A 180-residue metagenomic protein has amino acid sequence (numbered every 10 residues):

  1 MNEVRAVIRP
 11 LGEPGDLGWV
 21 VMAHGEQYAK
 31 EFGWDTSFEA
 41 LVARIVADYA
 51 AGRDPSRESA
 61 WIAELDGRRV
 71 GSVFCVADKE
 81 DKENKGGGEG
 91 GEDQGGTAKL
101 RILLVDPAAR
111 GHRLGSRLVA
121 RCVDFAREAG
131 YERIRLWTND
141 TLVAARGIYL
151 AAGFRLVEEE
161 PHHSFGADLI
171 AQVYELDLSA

Functional and structural regions predicted by a protein language model:
A6-A108, S116-R121, F125, A129 (+2 more regions): Acetyl-CoA-dependent GNAT
G95, R113, A144: Residues that form or flank phosphate/diphosphate-binding pockets in enzymes that use nucleotide phosphates
D106-A108, H112, D140-T141: Active-site acidic-Proline motif in GNAT/NAT acetyltransferases
R113, G130, G153: Short glycine-rich hinge loops at helix-strand junctions in the catalytic core of two-component histidine kinases
L118, L142-A145: Conserved short alpha-helix immediately C-terminal to the canonical SAM/SAH-binding motif I of Rossmann-like
A126-T138: Conserved GNAT acetyl-CoA-binding A-motif
R135-N139, R146, L150-A151, R155-V173: Conserved catalytic-core motifs of GNAT/GCN5-like acyltransferases
